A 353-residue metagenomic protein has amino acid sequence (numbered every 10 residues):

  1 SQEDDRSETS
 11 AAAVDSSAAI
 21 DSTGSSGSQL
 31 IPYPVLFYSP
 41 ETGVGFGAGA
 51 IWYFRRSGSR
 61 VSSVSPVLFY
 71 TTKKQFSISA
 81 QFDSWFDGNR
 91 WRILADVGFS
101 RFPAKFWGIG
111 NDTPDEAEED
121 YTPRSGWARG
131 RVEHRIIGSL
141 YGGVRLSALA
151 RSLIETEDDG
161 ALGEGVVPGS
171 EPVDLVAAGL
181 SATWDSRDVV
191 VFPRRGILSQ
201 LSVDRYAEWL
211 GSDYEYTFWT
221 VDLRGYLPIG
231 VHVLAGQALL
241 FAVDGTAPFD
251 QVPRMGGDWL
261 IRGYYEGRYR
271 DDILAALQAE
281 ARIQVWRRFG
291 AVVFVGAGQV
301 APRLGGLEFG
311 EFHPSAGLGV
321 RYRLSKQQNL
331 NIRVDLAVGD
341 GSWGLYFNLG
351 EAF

Functional and structural regions predicted by a protein language model:
S1-T23: Cleavable N-terminal export/targeting peptides
D21-L30, F37-D174, M255-D258, R268-D271 (+2 more regions): Gram-negative/organellar outer-membrane beta-barrel architecture
D21-S28, R56-V61, D87-R92, I137-Y141 (+5 more regions): Short loop/turn motifs that connect adjacent beta-strands in outer-membrane beta-barrel proteins
L30-P32, F46-A48, F76-A80, R124-G130 (+10 more regions): Hydrophobic, lipid-facing positions within transmembrane beta-strands of outer-membrane proteins
P34, V64-F69, L198-D204, Q237-L239 (+2 more regions): Extended hydrophobic secondary-structure segments that form protein cores and membrane-embedded regions
Y38, F54, F99, I136 (+10 more regions): Short beta-strand segments enriched in hydrophobic/aromatic residues within well-folded beta-rich domains
P168-E171, V176-A297, A301-R303: C-terminal outer-membrane beta-barrel translocator/porin domains of Gram-negative envelope proteins and their
R303, E308-E311, Y322-L324: C-terminal soluble interaction/assembly domains
